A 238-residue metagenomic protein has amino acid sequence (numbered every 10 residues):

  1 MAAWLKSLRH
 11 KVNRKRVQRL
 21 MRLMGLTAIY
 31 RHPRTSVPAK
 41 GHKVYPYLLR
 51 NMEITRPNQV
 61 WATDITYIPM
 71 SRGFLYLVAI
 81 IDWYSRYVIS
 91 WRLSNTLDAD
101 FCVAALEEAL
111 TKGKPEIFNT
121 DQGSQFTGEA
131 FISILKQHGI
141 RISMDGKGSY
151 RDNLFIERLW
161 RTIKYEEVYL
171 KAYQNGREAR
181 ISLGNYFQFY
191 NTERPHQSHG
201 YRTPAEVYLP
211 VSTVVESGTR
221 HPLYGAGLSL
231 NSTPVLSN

Functional and structural regions predicted by a protein language model:
M1, V17, M21, L49 (+12 more regions): Mobile genetic element proteins and their domesticated derivatives, centered on retroelements and DNA transposons
M1-P57, S149, T203-S212: Basic, flexible linker segments flanking DNA-binding modules in nucleic acid-interacting mobile-element proteins
A28, R141-I142: Hydrophobic beta-strand scaffold residues
P38-K40, T120-Q122, F126-I132, I142-K164 (+2 more regions): RNase H-like two-metal-ion nuclease catalytic core shared by retroviral integrases and related mobile-element nucleases
I54-I89, N95-T96: An active-site-proximal beta-strand-loop segment
G73, W91-G113, I117, T127: Active-site beta-loop-alpha junctions of metal-dependent nucleic acid enzymes, especially the RNase H-like/DDE
S85-W91, I142-D145, Y169-L170: Short small-residue beta-strand/loop micro-motif enriched in glycine and branched aliphatics
K136-I140, K164-N238: C-terminal domain-tail junction helix/linker
